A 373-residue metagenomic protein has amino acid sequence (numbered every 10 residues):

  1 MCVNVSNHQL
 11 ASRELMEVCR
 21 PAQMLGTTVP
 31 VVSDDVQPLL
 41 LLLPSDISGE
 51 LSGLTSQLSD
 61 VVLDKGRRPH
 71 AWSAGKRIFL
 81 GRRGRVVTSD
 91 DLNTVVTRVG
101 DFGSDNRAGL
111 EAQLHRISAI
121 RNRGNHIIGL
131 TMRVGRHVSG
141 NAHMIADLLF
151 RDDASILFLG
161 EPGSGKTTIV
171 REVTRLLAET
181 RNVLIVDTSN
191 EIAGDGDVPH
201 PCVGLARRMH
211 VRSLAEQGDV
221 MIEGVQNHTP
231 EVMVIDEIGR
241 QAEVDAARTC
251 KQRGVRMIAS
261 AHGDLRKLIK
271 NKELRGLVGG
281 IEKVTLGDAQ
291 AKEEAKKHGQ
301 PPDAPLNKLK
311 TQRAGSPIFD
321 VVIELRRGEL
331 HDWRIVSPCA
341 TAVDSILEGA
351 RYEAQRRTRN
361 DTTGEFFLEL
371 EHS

Functional and structural regions predicted by a protein language model:
C2-Q113: N-terminal accessory targeting/assembly segments
G81-R83, N93-I156, G196: P-loop NTP-binding catalytic core
N106, I156-L159, N182-V186, V232-D236 (+2 more regions): Short hydrophobic alpha-helical runs that function as membrane-insertion/retention elements
N122-G124, V138, S189-I192, Q217 (+6 more regions): Conserved nucleotide-binding/hydrolysis micro-motifs of P-loop NTPases
V134, I145-E191: P-loop NTPase nucleotide-binding module
A178-G224, K272-G276: P-loop NTPase switch/communication element
T229-P230, V234-K296: Conserved P-loop NTPase nucleotide-binding/switch module
G287-S373: Conserved P-loop NTPase
